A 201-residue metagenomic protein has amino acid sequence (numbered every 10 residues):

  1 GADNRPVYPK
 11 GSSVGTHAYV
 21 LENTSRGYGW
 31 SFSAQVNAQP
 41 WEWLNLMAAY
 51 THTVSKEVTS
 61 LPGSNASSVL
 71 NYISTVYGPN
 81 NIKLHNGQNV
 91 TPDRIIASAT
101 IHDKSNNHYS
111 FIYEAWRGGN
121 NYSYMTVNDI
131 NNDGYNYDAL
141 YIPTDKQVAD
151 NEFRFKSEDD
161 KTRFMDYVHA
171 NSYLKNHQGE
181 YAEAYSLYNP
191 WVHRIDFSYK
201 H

Functional and structural regions predicted by a protein language model:
G1-S123: Gram-negative outer-membrane beta-barrel transporters
H108-H201: Extracytoplasmic gating/loop element in the C-terminal half of outer-membrane beta-barrel translocons and assembly
